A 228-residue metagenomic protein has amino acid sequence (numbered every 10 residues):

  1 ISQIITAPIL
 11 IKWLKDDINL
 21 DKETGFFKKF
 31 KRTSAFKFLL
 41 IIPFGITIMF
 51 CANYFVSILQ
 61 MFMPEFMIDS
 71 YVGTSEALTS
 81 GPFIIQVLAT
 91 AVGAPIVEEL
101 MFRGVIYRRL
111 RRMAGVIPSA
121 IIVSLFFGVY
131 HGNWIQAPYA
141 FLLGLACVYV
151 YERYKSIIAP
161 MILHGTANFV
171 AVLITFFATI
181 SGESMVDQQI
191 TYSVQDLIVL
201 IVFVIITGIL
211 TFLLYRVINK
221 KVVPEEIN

Functional and structural regions predicted by a protein language model:
I1-P43, I58, Y215-I227: Membrane-helix interface linkers and caps
K22-A94, R112: Juxtamembrane helix-loop-helix connectors linking adjacent transmembrane helices in multi-pass membrane enzymes
I85, I117-P118, I135, I157-I158: Residues that define the loop-to-transmembrane-helix transition and helix capping in multi-pass membrane transporters
I96-M101, V105-I106, N133, T166-V170: Active-site His/Glu-centered metal-binding helix of metallohydrolases
V97-I122, Y149-S156: Membrane-interface helix/loop boundary segments of multi-pass membrane proteins
S124, Q136-S193: Functionally important transmembrane alpha-helices
V129-I135: Membrane-interface helix caps and helix-loop-helix hairpins in membrane proteins
G165-N228: C-terminal membrane module of polytopic membrane proteins
